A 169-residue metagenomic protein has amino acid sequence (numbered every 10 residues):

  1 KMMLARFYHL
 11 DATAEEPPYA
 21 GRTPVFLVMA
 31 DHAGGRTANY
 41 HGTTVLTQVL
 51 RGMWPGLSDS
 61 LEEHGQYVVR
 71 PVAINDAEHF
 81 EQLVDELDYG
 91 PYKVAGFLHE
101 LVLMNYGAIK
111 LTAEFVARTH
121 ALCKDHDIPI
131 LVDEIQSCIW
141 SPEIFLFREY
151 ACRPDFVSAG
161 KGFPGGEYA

Functional and structural regions predicted by a protein language model:
K1, T37-T43, G107-I109, W140-F145 (+1 more regions): Short acidic, glycine/serine/threonine-rich loops at helix termini
K1-G96: PLP-dependent aspartate aminotransferase-fold enzymes
V25, D127-P129, D155: Proline-centered loop/turn at the N-terminus of a beta-strand
M29, E100, G160: Conserved residues at the C-terminal ends of beta-strands
E100-T112, I128-Y150: Conserved PLP phosphate-binding loop immediately N-terminal to the Schiff-base lysine helix in PLP-dependent enzymes
V116-K124: Surface-exposed amphipathic alpha-helices with a cationic face
A151-A169: Active-site PLP attachment segment
